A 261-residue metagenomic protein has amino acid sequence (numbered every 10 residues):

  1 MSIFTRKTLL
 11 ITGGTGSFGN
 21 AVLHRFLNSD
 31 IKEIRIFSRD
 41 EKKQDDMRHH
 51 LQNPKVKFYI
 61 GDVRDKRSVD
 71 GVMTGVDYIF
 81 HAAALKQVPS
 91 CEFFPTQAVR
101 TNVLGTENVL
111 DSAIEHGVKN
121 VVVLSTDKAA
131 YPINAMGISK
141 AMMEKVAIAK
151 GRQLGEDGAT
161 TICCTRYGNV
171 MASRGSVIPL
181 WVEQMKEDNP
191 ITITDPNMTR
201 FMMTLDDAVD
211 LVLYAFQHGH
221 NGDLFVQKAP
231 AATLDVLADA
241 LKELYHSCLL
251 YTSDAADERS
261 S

Functional and structural regions predicted by a protein language model:
T12, F37, I79-A82, V121-T126 (+1 more regions): SDR active-site strand-loop-helix element
T12-R25: N-terminal Rossmann NAD(P)H-binding glycine-rich loop of SDR-like oxidoreductase domains
I31-K43: Conserved glycine-rich Rossmann-like NAD(P)H-binding loop of the short-chain dehydrogenase/reductase
S38, I60, R100: Conserved residues in the N-terminal Rossmann fold of short-chain dehydrogenase/reductase
I60-Y78: Conserved Rossmann-fold cofactor-binding substructure of NAD(P)-dependent oxidoreductases
H81, L85-A141, K145, A149: Conserved Rossmann-fold NAD(P)-dependent oxidoreductase catalytic core, especially the SDR/UDP-sugar
A135-F225, P230-Y245: NAD(P)-dependent short-chain dehydrogenase/reductase
Y251-E258: Conserved small/polar residues in nucleotide/adenosyl-binding loops
